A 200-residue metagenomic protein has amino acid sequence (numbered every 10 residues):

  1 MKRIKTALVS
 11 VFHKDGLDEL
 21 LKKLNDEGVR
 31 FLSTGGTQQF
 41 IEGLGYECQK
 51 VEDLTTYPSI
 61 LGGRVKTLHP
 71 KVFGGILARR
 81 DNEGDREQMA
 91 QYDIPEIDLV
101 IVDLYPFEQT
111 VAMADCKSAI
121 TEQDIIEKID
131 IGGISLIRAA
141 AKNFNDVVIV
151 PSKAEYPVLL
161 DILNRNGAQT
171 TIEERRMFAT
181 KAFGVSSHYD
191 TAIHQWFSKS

Functional and structural regions predicted by a protein language model:
M1-L54: N-terminal glycine-/serine-/threonine-rich phosphate-binding loop
K2-K5, I94-S200: Internal alpha/beta core interface subdomains
R3-A7, P70-L77, T121-E122: Short, basic, glycine/proline-bearing loop/turn elements
V9, R30-G35, Q49-D53, A78 (+4 more regions): General beta-strand structural signal in soluble alpha/beta enzymes
G16-L17, G84, I134-L136: Short glycine/serine/threonine-rich phosphate/pyrophosphate-binding segments that cradle anionic phosphate groups
R30-F31, Y57, E127-K128: Short, flexible coil/turn micro-motifs enriched in small/turn-prone residues
G36-F107: Glycine-rich nucleotide/cofactor/substrate-binding loop typically near the N-terminus or early in the first domain
